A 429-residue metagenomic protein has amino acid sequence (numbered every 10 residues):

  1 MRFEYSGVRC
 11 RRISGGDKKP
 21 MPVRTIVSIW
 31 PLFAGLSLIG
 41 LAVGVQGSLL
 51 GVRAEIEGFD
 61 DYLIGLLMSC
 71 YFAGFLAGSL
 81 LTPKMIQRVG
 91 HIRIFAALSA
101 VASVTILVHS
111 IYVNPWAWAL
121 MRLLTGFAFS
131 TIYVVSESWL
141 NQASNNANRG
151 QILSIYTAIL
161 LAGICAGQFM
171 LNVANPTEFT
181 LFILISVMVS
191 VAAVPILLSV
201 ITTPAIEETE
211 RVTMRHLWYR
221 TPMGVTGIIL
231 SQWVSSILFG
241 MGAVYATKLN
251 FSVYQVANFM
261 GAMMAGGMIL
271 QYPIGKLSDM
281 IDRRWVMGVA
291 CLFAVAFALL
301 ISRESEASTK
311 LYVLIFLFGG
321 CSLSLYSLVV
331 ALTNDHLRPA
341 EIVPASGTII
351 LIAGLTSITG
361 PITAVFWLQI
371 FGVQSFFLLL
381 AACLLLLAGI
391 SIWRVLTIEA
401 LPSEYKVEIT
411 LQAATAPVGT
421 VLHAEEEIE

Functional and structural regions predicted by a protein language model:
C10-R12, D17-R24, P204-R211, R394-E429: Intrinsic disorder in cytosolic terminal tails and internal cytosolic loops of multi-pass membrane transporters
V23-F72, G224-G227, S236-Y245, L249 (+1 more regions): Helix-loop boundary and gating motifs at the non-cytosolic
D61-Y62, N146-Y156, V253-Y254, L337-I349: Loop-to-transmembrane helix entry/capping segments in MFS-fold secondary transporters and related SLC/MFSD carriers
G78-G90, N175, L270-D282, L368-Q369: Helix-to-loop junctions at the C-terminal end of transmembrane segments in multipass secondary transporters
R93-L107, S186, W285-L299, A381: Structural signature of the two symmetry-related core transmembrane helices
L123-A158: Cytoplasmic helix-loop-helix junction between adjacent transmembrane helices in 12-TM secondary transporters
T131-S144, L323-L337: Intracellular juxtamembrane helix-capping segments at the cytosolic ends of symmetry-related transmembrane helices
L171-N172, S186-I206, L387-V395: C-terminal membrane-cytosol helix-exit motif in multi-pass small-molecule transporters
